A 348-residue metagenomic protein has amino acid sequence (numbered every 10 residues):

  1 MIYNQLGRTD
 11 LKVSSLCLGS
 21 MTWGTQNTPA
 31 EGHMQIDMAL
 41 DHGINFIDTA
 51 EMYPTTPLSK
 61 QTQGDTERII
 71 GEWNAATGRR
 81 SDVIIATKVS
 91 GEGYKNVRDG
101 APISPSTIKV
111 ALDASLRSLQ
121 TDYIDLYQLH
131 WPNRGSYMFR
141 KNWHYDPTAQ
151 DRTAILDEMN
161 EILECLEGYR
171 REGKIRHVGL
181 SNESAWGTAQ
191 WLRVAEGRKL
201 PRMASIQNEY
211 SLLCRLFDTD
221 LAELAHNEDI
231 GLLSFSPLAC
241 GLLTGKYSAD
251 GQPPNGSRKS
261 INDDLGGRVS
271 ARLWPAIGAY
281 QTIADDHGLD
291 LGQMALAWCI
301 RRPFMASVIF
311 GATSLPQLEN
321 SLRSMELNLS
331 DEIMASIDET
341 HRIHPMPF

Functional and structural regions predicted by a protein language model:
M1-K88, P105-K109, D113, D122: N-terminal binding-site loop/beta-alpha segment at the start of enzyme catalytic domains that lines or forms
L6, L18, G32, I47 (+12 more regions): Conserved, mostly hydrophobic/aromatic
L11-L16, G43-N45, G78-V83, T121-D125 (+5 more regions): Short, well-ordered coil/turn segments that N-cap beta-strands
S14, G135-D151, L224-I283: Glycine-rich, positively charged active-site loop/lid region within alpha/beta enzyme cores that binds and organizes
M21-W23, M52, K88-E92, L129-P132 (+3 more regions): Active-site beta-loop-alpha junctions enriched in small/polar residues
M52, R170, P237-L238, K259-E326: Conserved short secondary-structure transition element at the edge of the structured enzyme core that lines
V97-S205: Glycine/proline-rich, positively charged, aromatic-decorated active-site loop/lid region on the catalytic face
R170-R171, L216-G231: Basic phosphate/pyrophosphate-binding loop/patch that engages nucleotide-derived ligands
